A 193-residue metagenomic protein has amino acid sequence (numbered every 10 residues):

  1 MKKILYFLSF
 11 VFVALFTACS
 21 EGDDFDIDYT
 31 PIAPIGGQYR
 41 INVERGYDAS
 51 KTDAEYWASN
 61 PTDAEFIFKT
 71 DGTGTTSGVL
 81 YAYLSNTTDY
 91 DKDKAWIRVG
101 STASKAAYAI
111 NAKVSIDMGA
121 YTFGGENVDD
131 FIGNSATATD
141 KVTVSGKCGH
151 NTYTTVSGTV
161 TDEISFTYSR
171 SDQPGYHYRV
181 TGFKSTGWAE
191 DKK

Functional and structural regions predicted by a protein language model:
M1-K2, I97: Short, intrinsically disordered low-complexity segments
K2-S9: Sec-dependent signal peptide recognition, specifically the positively charged N-region followed immediately by
L5, F25, T154: Residue-level detector of functional hotspots within protein domains
L15-A18: C-terminal motif of bacterial Sec signal peptides marking the signal peptidase cleavage site
S20-D23: Bacterial signal peptide processing site
D28-K193: First exposed extracellular module after export/assembly in secreted or surface-exposed proteins
